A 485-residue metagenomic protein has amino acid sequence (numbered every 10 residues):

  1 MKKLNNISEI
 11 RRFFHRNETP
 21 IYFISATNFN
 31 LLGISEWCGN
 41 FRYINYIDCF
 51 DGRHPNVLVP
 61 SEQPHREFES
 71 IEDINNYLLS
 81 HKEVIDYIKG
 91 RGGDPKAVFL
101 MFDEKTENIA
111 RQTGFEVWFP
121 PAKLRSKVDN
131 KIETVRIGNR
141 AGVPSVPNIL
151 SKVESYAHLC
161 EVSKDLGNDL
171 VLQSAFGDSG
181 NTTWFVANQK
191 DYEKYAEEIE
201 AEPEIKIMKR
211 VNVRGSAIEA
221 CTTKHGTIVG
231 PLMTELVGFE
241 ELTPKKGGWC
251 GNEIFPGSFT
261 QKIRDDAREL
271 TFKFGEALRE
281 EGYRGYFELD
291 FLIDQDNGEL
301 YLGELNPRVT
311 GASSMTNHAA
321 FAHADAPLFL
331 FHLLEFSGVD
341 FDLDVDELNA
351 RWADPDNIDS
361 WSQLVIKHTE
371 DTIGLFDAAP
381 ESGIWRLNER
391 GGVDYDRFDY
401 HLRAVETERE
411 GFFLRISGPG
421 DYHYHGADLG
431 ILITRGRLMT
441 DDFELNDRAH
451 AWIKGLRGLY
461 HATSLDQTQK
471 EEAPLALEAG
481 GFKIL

Functional and structural regions predicted by a protein language model:
M1-K123, E154-H158, D441, N446-L485: ATP-binding N-terminal substructure of ATP-dependent carboxylate-amine bond-forming enzymes
L32-G33, E107-N108, W118-P120, G180-T182 (+5 more regions): Short helix/loop capping segments that flank catalytic or ligand/cofactor-binding pockets
R53-V57, S126-E133, E240-L242: Short, charged, surface-exposed secondary-structure boundary motifs
P121-K206, V211-N212, T223-G226, N252-E276 (+1 more regions): Active-site nucleotide/adenylate-binding loops and adjacent lid/helix of ATP-dependent enzymes
V186-L242, I293-Y301, D356-D371, F376-E381 (+2 more regions): Phosphate-binding site of ATP-dependent enzymes
K209-V213, A220-K273, N306-L333: ATP-dependent carboxylate/phosphate-activation module, predominantly the ATP-grasp catalytic core and closely related
E276-N317, A350, D354, D359-I373: Conserved metal-phosphate-binding beta-hairpin within the catalytic cores of diverse ATP-dependent phosphoryl-transfer
L334-L485: Peripheral (often C-terminal) accessory segments that flank ATP-dependent C-N-forming ligase machineries
